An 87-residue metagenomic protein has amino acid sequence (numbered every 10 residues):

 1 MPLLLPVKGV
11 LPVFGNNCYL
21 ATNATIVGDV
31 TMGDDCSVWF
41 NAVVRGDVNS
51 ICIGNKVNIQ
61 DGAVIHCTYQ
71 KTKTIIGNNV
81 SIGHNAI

Functional and structural regions predicted by a protein language model:
M1-N17: Terminal amphipathic alpha-helical/low-complexity segments used for targeting or macromolecular assembly
N16, A21-T22, V27-G28, G33-D34 (+8 more regions): Left-handed beta-helix
I51: Active-site cofactor/substrate anionic-group-binding motifs, chiefly glycine- and Lys/Arg-rich phosphate-binding loops
